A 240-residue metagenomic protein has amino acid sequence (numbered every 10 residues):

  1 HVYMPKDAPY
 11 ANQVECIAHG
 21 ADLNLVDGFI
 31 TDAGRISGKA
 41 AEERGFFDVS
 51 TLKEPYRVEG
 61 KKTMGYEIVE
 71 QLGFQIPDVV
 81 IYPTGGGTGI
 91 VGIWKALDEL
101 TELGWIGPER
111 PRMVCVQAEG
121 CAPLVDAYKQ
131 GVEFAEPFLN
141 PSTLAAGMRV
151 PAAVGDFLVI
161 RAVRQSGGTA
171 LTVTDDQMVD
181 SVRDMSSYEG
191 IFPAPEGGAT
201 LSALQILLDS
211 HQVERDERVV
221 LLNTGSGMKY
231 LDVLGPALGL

Functional and structural regions predicted by a protein language model:
H1, P9-Q13, V58, G85-I93 (+3 more regions): Short glycine/serine/threonine-rich phosphate/pyrophosphate-binding segments that cradle anionic phosphate groups
H1-I36, A40: A glycine-rich helix N-cap at a beta->alpha junction
Y3-P5, S50-L52, Y82-G85, V114-Q117 (+1 more regions): Short beta-strand segments
C16, I68, V80-I81, M113 (+4 more regions): Buried hydrophobic positions in well-ordered alpha/beta secondary-structure cores of metabolic enzymes
G28-F46, E99-P193, P236-L240: Active-site/ligand-binding loops adjacent to catalytic centers
E42-G104, R183: Active-site/ligand-binding-proximal alpha/beta "capping" segment
V79-G85, P111, D180-V182, G190-I206 (+1 more regions): Substrate-binding/catalytic subdomain of NAD(P)-dependent oxidoreductase enzymes
E136-L139, A162, A199-L240: Phosphate-binding loop/pocket of nucleotide- and phosphate-handling active sites
